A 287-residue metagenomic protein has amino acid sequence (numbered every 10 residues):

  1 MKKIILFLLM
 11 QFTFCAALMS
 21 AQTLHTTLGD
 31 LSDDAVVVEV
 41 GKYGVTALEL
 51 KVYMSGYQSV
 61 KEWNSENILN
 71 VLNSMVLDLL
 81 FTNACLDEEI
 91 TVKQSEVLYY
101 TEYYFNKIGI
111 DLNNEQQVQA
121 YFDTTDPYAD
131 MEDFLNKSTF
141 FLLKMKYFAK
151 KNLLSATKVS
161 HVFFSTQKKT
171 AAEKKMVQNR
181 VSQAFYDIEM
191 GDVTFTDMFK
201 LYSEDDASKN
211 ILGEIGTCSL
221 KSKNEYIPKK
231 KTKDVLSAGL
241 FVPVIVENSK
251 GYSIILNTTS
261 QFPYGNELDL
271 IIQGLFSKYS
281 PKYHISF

Functional and structural regions predicted by a protein language model:
M1-I4: Positively charged n-region of N-terminal signal peptides that target proteins for export
F7-A16: Bacterial N-terminal signal peptides
A21-T125, A129: N-terminal targeting/tethering segments
T27-G29, G274-F287: Short, low-complexity, Pro/Ser/Thr/Gly-rich segments in the mature regions of secreted, periplasmic
D34-V36, G41, L86-E88, S155-S160 (+2 more regions): Envelope-exposed proteins and targeting segments
A47-V71, Q119-T125, A129, F140-M190 (+2 more regions): Well-structured core secondary-structure elements of compact alpha/beta domains
F195-E204: Short, well-ordered alpha-helical segments enriched in acidic and aromatic residues
D234-G239: Soluble sensory domains of the PAS superfamily and closely related sensory modules
